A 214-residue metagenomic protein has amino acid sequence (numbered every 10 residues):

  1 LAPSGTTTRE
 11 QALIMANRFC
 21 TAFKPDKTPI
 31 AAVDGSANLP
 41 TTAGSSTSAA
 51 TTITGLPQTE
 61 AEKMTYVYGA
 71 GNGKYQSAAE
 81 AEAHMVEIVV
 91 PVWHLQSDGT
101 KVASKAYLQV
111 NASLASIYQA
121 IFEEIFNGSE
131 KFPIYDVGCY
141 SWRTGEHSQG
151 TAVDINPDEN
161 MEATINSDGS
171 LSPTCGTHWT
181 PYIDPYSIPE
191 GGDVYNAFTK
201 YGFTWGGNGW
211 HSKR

Functional and structural regions predicted by a protein language model:
L1-F23: Short, solvent-exposed alpha-helical surface patches in non-cytosolic proteins
A2-P3, V102-A112, H178-S187: Second-shell loop/turn segments in exported
N17-P25, E123-E130, N160, T199-F203: Sec-exported extracytoplasmic/periplasmic mature domains
K27-A31, S129-T144, W205-H211: Surface-exposed patches in mature extracellular/periplasmic domains of secreted proteins
I30-T51: Ser/Thr/Gly/Pro-rich low-complexity, disordered linker/stalk segments of secreted and cell-surface proteins
P40, Q149-V153, P157-R214: Catalytic cores and adjacent binding grooves of peptidoglycan-active enzymes
E62-G138: Active-site acidic/histidine clusters and adjacent loop/turn architecture that either coordinate catalytic ions
A81-H84, T144-Q149: Extracellular/periplasmic catalytic domains that process cell-envelope and extracellular macromolecules
